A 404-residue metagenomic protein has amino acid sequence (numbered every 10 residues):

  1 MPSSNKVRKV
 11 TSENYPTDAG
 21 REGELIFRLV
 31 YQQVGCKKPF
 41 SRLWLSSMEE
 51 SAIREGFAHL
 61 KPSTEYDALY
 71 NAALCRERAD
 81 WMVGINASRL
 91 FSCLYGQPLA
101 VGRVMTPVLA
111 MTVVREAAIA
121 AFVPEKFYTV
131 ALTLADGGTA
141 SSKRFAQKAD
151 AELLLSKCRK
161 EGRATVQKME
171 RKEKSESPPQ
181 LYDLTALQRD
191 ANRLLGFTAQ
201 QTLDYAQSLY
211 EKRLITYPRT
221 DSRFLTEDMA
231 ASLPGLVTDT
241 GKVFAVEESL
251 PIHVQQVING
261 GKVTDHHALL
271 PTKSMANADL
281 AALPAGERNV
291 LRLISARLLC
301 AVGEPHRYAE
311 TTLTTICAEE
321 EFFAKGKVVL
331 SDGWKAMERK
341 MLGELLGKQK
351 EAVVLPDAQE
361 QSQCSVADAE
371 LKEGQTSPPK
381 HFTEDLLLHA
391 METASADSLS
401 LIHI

Functional and structural regions predicted by a protein language model:
M1-S400: Toprim catalytic domain recognition across nucleic-acid enzymes
I402-I404: Conserved small/polar residues in nucleotide/adenosyl-binding loops
